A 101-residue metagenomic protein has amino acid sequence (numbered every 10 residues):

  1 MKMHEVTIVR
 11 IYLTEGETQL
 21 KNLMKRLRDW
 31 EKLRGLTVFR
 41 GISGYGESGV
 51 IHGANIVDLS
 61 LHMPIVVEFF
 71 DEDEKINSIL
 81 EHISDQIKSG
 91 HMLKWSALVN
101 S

Functional and structural regions predicted by a protein language model:
M1-S101: Positively charged, small/polar-rich N-terminal and surface patches that mediate targeting and assembly and bind
